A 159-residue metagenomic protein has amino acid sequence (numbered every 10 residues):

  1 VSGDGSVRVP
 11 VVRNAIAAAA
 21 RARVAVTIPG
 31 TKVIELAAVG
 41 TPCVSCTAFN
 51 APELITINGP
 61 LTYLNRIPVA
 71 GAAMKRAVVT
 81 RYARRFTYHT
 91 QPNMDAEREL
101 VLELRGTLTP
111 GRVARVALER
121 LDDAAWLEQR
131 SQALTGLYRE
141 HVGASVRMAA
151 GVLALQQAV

Functional and structural regions predicted by a protein language model:
V1-V159: Nucleotide-activated sugar donor-binding and catalytic core shared by glycosyltransferases and related lipid-linked
